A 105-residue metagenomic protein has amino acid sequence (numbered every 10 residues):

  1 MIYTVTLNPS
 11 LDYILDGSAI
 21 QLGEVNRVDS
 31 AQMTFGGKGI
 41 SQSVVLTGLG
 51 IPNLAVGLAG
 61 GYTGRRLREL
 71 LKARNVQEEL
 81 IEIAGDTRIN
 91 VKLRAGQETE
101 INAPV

Functional and structural regions predicted by a protein language model:
M1-V56, R65: Glycine-rich phosphate/adenosyl-contacting loop at the front of the ribokinase-like
E24, G48-V105: Conserved N-terminal subdomain of the carbohydrate kinase-like
